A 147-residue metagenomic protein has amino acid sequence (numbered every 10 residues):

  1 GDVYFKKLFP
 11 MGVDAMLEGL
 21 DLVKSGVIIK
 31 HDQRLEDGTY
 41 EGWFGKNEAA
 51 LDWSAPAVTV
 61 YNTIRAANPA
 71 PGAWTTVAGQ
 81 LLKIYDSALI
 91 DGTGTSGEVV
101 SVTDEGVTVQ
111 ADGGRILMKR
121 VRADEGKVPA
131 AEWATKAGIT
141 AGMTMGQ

Functional and structural regions predicted by a protein language model:
G1-I90: Active-site-proximal loop/hinge segments within enzyme catalytic domains
S54-Q147: An anion-binding loop in the catalytic cleft
